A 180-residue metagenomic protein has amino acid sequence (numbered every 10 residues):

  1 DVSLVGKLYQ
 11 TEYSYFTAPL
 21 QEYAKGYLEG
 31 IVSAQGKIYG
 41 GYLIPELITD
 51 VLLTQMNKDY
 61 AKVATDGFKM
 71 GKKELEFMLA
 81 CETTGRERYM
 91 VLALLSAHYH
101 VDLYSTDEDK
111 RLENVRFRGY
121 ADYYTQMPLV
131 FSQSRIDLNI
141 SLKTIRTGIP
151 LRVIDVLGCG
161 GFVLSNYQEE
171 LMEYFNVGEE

Functional and structural regions predicted by a protein language model:
D1, E82, L103-E180: Catalytic binding pocket for nucleotide-activated donors in carbohydrate/polymer assembly enzymes
D1-Y15, Y123: Conserved, well-structured beta-alpha core segment at the onset of a catalytic domain
G6-Y9, Y99, S105, L142: Short, flexible loop/turn elements at secondary-structure junctions
Q10-M90, L94, H98-H100: Extended, charge-rich helix/loop segments that form flexible, surface "patches" used to engage negatively charged
